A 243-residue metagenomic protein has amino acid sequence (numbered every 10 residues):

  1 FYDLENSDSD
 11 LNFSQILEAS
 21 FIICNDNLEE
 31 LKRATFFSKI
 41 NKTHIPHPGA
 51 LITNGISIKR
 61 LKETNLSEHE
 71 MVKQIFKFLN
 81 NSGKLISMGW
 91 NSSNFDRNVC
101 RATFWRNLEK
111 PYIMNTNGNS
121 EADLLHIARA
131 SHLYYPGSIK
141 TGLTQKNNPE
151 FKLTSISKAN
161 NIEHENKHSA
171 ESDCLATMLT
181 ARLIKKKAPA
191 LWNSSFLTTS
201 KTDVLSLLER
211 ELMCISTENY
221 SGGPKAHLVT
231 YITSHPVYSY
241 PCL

Functional and structural regions predicted by a protein language model:
F1-R106, E150, T154-N160: Conserved non-catalytic scaffold segment of RNase H-like nuclease domains
L4-D8, H126, A176: Short, glycine/acidic-enriched loop or turn micro-motifs at the edges of active sites
Q15, E30, T116-G118, V237-Y240: A short, structural micro-pattern
I58-K62, I113-T116, H164-H168: Short, surface-exposed acidic
I86-N91, F95-N98, Y135-T202: Acidic, Mg2+-coordinating catalytic module of metal-dependent nucleases/exonucleases that use a two-metal-ion mechanism
A102-T116: A short alpha->loop->secondary-structure connector
N117-G142: Short alpha-helix plus adjacent loop in nuclease-associated cores
R182-L243: Acidic two-metal-ion nuclease catalytic site recognized across multiple nuclease folds, prominently DnaQ/RNase D-T
